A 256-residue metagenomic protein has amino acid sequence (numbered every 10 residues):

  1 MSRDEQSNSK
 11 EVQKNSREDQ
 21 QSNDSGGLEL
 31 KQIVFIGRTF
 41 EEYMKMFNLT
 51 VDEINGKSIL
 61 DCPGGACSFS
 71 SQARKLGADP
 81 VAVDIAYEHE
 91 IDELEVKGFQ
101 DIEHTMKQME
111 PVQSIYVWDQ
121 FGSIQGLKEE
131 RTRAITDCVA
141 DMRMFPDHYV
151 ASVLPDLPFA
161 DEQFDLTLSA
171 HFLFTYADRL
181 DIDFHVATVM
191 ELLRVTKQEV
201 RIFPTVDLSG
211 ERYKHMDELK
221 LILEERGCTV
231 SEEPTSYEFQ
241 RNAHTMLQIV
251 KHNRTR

Functional and structural regions predicted by a protein language model:
S2-Q13, R17-G56, S68, K75-L76 (+1 more regions): Class I SAM-dependent methyltransferase Rossmann-like catalytic core, especially the SAM/SAH-binding loop
K75, D79-D147: Class I S-adenosyl-L-methionine-dependent methyltransferase module
F145-D156: Conserved SAM-binding strand-loop segment of SAM-dependent methyltransferases
P155-L168: A short acidic, Gly/Pro-enriched loop at the edge of an enzyme's catalytic core that lines a small-molecule cofactor
A170-F174: Residues lining the SAM
Y176-E191: A short, conserved alpha-helix within the catalytic core of class I
T188, T196-V206: Conserved beta-strand signature within the Rossmann-like core of class I S-adenosyl-L-methionine
L208-R256: Class I S-adenosyl-L-methionine
